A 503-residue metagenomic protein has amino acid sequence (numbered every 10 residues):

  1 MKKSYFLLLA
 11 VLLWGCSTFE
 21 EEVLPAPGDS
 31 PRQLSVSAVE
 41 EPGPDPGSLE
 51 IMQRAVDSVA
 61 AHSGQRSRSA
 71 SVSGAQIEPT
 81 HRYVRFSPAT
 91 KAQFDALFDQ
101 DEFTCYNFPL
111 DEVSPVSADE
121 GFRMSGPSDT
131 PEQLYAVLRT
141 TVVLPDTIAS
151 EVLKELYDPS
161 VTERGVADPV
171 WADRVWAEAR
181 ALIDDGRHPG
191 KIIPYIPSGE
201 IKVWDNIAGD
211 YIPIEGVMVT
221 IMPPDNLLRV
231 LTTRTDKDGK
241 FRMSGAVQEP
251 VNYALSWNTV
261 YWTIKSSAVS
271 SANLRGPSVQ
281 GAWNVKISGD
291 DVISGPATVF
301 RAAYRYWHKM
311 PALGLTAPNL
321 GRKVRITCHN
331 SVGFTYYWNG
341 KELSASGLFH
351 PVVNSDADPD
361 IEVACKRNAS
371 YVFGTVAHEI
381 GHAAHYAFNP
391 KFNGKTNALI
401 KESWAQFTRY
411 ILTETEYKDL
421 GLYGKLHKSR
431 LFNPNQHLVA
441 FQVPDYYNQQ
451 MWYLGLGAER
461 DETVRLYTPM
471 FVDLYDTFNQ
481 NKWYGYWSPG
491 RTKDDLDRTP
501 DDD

Functional and structural regions predicted by a protein language model:
E40-P42, S48-T80, F86-F98, M451-D503: Pan-zinc metallopeptidase signature
L49, Q53, P197-S198, K202-N226: Short, ordered, surface-exposed loop/turn motifs in non-cytosolic proteins
P223-K240: Short, acidic Ser/Thr/Gly-rich low-complexity loop/linker segments typical of extracellular and cell-surface proteins
R242-V251: Short Pro-Gly-centered beta-turn/loop motif in secreted/extracellular proteins
G295-K366: Auxiliary, metal-adjacent structural segments of Zn-dependent hydrolase domains
D360-V376, G394-T396: Short pre-active-site segment immediately N-terminal to the catalytic Zn-binding motif
G374-P390, E402-Q406, Y410: Active-site recognition of the HExxH zinc-binding catalytic motif
K395-A458: Post-HExxH zinc-binding segment in Zn-dependent metallohydrolases
